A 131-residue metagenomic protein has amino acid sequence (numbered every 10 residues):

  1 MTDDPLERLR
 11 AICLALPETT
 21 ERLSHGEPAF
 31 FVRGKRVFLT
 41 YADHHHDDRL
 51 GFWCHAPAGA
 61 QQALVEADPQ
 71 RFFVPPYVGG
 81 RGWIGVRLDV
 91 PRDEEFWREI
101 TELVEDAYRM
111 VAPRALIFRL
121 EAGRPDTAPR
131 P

Functional and structural regions predicted by a protein language model:
M1-P131: Charge-dense, helix-prone N-terminal extensions
